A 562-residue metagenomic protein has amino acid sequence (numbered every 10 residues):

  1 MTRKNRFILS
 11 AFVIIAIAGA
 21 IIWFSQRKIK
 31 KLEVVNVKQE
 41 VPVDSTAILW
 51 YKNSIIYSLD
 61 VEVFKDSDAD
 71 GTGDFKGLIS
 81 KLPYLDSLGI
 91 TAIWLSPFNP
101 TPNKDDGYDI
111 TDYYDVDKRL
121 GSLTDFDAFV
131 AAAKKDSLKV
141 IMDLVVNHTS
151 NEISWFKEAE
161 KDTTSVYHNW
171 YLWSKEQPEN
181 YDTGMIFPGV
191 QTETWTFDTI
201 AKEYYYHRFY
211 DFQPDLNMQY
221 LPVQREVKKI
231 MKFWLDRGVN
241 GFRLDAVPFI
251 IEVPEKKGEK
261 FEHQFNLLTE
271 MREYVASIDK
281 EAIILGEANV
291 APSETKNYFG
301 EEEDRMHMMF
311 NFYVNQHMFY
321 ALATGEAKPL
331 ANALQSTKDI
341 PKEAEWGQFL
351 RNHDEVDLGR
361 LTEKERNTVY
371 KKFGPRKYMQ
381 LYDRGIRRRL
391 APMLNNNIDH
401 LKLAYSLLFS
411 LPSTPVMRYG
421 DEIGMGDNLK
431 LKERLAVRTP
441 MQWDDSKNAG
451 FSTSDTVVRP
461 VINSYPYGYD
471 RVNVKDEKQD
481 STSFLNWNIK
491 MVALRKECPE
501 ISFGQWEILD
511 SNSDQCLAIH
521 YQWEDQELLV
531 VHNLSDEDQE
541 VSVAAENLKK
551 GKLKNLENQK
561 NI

Functional and structural regions predicted by a protein language model:
T2-I562: Active-site and adjacent substrate-binding regions of carbohydrate-active enzymes
